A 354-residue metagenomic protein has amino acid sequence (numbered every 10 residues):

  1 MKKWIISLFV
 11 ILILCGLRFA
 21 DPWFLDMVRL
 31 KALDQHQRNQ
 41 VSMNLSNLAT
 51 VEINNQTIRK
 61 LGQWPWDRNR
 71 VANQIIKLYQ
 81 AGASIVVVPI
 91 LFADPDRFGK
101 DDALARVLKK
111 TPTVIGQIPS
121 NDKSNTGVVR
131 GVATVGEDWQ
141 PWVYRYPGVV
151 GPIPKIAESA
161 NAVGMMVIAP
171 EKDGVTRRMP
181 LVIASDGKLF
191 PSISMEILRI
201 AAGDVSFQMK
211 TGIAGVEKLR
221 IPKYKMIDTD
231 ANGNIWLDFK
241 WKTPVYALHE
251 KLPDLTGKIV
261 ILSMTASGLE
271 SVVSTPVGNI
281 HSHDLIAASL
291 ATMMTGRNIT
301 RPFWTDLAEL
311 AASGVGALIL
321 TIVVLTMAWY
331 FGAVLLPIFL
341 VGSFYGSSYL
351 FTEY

Functional and structural regions predicted by a protein language model:
K2-K223, L255-G332: Non-transmembrane functional regions of envelope-associated proteins
V135-W142, N232-I235, V341: A general marker of short, structured functional hotspots
M209-K251: Substrate-access "cap/lid" subdomains that shape and gate the entrance to catalytic or ligand-binding pockets
F239, S263-M264, Y354: Active-site proximal loops enriched in glycine and acidic residues that flank catalytic Cys/His/Asp and coordinate
L320-Y354: Hydrophobic transmembrane alpha-helices
